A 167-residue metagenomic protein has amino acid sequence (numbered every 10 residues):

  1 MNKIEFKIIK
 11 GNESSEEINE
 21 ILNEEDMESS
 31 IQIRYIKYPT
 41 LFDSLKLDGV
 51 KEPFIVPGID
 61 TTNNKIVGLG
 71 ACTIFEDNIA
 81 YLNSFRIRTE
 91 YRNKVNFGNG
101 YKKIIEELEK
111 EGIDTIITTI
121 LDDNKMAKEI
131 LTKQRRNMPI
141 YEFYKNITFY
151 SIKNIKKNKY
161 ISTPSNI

Functional and structural regions predicted by a protein language model:
M1-D43, I59, K153-I167: Short amphipathic alpha-helix that is part of the acyltransferase structural core
L45-K51: Short loop/turn motifs at secondary-structure junctions and domain boundaries
P53, K110-D114: Short, high-confidence coil segments that cap the C-terminus of an alpha-helix and link into the following beta-strand
P53-P57, N64-I74, Y81, R86: Conserved beta-strand in the GNAT
T62, I74-E76, R86-T89, I120-D122: Short, flexible loop/turn elements at secondary-structure junctions
I87, R92-E109: Conserved acetyl-CoA-binding loop-helix of GNAT-fold acetyltransferases
I116-L131: Conserved beta-strand-loop-alpha-helix junction that forms the acyl-donor binding cleft
T119, R136-K157: Conserved catalytic-core motifs of GNAT/GCN5-like acyltransferases
